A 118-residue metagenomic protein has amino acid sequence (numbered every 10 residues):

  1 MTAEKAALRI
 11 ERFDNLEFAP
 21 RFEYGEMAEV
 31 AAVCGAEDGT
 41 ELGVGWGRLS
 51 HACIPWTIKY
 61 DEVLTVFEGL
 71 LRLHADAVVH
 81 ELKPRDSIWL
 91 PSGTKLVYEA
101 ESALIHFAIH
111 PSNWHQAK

Functional and structural regions predicted by a protein language model:
M1-W46: A short, N-terminal "cap"/entry segment at the start of jelly-roll beta-barrel domains of the cupin/DSBH fold
D38-L42, L49-C53, L70, S112-W114: Short, charged/polar surface micro-motifs in flexible loops or helix N-caps
V44-W46, I54-K59, E99: Short histidine-centered beta-strand/loop micro-motifs that create catalytic or ligand/metal-coordination sites
R48-L49, T57-L73: Short, conserved beta-strand element in jelly-roll/cupin
S50, H74-V78, E101: Short strand-coil-strand connectors
A77-G93: Short acidic-glycine-tyrosine-enriched beta hairpin
S92-A117: Ligand-binding loop in jelly-roll beta-barrel domains
